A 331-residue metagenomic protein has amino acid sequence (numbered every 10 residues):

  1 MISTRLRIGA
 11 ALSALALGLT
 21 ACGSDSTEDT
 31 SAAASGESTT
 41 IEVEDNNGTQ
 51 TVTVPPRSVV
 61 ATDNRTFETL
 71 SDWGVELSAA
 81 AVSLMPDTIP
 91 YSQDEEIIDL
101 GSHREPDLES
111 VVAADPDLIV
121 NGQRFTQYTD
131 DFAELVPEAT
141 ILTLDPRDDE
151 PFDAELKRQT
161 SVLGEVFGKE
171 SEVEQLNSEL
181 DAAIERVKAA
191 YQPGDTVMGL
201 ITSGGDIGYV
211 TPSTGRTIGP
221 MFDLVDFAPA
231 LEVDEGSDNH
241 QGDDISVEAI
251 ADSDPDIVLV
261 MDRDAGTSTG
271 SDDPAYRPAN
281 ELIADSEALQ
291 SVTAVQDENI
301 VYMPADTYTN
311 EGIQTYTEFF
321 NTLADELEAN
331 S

Functional and structural regions predicted by a protein language model:
I2-S13, G18-R65, S171-L200, D262-A275 (+1 more regions): Bacterial Sec-exported substrate-binding components of ABC uptake systems
D45-N47, L100-D107, G236-I245: Short helix-initiation/N-cap motifs at beta->coil->alpha
T49, P137-G205, N299, D306-S331: Extracytoplasmic substrate-binding proteins
T53-P56, D63, F67, S71 (+13 more regions): Extracytoplasmic/secreted envelope proteins and their assembly/folding machinery, especially bacterial periplasmic
R57-S58, D63-S110, L118, R124: A short, structured surface patch at a secondary-structure boundary
L84-T88, T211-Q241, D306: Alpha-helical, coiled-coil/dimerization segments enriched in small aliphatic residues
D115-N121, I250, D254-L259: Proline-aspartate-enriched helix->loop->beta-strand connector
I257-S331: Structured C-terminal subdomain patch of bacterial secreted/periplasmic proteins
